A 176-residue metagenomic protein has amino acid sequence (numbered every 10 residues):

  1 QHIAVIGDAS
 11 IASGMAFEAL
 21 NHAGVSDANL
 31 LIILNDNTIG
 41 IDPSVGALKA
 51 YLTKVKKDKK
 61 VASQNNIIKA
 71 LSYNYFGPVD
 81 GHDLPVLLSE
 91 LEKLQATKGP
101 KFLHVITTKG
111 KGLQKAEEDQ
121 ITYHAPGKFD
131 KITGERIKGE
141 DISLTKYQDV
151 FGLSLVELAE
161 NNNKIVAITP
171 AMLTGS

Functional and structural regions predicted by a protein language model:
Q1-I3, Y73-E90, A96-S176: Thiamine diphosphate
Q1-N35, V166, A171-S176: Thiamine diphosphate
I6-G7, L34-D36, P43-V45, V79 (+1 more regions): Glycine-rich, histidine-containing beta strand-loop boundary motifs that form or position
I6-L20, P43, K59, P78-H82 (+2 more regions): Alpha-helix capping and helix-loop boundary segments enriched in small/acidic/polar residues
I11-L20, N35, D42-A47, T53 (+3 more regions): Short acidic, glycine/serine/threonine-rich loops at helix termini
L20-A23, N65, L91, L155-V156: Short amphipathic alpha-helical segments and helix-helix/interface helices
A47-V61, T122-K128: Acidic, Ser/Thr-rich peripheral helices and adjacent loops at domain boundaries
